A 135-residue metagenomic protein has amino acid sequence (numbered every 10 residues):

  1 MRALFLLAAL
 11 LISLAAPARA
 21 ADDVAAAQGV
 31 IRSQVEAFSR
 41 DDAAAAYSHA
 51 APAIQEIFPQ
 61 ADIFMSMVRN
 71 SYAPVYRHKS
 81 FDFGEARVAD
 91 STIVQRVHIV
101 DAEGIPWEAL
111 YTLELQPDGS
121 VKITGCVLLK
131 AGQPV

Functional and structural regions predicted by a protein language model:
F5-A15: Bacterial N-terminal signal peptides
A9, V35, A53: Generic anion/oxyanion-binding catalytic loop in active/binding sites
I12, A50, V127: Short, histidine-centered active-site or binding-site loop motifs used for metal coordination, general acid-base
A16-R40: Short, low-complexity N-terminal intrinsically disordered segments enriched in polar/charged residues
A25-G29, A43-T92: Short solvent-exposed beta->alpha transition segments
R40-A43, G104: Alpha-helix boundary/capping and short turn/kink residues
E85-V135: Exposed beta-sheet edge and beta->alpha loop/turn motif
